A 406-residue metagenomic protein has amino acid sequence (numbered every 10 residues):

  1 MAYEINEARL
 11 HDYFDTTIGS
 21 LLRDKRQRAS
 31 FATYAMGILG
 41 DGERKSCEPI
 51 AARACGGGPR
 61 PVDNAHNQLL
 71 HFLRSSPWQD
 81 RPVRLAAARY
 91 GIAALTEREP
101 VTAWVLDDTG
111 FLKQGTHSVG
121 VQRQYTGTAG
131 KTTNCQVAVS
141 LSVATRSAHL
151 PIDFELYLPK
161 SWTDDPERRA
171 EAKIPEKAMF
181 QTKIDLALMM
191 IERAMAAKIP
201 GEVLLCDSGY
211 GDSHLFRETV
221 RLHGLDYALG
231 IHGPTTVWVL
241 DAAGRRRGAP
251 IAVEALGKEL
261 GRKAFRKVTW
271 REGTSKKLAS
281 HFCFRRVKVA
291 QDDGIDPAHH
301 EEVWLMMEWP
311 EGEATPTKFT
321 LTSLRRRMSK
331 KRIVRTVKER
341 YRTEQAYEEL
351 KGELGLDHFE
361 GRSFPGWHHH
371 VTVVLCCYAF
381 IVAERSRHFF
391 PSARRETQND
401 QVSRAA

Functional and structural regions predicted by a protein language model:
D24-Q27, I38, G42-T116, I251-L256 (+2 more regions): Electropositive nucleic-acid engagement tracts
I50-A51, P100-Q114, L141, V203-Y210 (+4 more regions): Short, conserved catalytic/metal-binding motifs centered on acidic residues
F72-K160, D165, A170-E171, V287-D292: Active-site-proximal, Lys/Arg-enriched surface segment that forms a nucleic-acid-binding/basic interface patch
A86-A93, A178-E202: Short, basic/hydrophobic alpha-helical segments
S147-A172, E176-M179, A228-G233, V237-R342: An anionic, glycine-rich sequence signature occurring as long contiguous blocks
C206-S213, G233-T235, P365: Acidic, metal-coordinating catalytic cores used for nucleic-acid/nucleotide bond scission and strand-transfer chemistry
T322, S329-V337, G352-H368: Short, solvent-exposed helix-loop connector elements
L354-A406: Basic, amphipathic alpha-helical segments enriched in Lys/Arg and hydrophobic/aromatic residues
